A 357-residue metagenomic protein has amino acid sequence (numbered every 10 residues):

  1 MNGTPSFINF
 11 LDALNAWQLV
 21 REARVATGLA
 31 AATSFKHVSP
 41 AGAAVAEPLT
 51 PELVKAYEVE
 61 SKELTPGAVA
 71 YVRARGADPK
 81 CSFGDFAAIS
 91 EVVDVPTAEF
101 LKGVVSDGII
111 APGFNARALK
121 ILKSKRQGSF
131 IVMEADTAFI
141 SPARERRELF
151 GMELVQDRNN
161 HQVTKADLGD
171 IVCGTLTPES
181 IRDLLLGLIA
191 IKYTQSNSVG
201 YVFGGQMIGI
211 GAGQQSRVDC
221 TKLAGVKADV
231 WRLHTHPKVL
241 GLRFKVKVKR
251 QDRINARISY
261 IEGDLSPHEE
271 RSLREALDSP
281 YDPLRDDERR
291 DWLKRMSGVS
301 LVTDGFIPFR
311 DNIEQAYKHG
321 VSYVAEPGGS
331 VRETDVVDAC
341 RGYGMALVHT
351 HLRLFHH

Functional and structural regions predicted by a protein language model:
M1-Y323, S330-H357: ATP-dependent carboxylate/acyl-activation modules
